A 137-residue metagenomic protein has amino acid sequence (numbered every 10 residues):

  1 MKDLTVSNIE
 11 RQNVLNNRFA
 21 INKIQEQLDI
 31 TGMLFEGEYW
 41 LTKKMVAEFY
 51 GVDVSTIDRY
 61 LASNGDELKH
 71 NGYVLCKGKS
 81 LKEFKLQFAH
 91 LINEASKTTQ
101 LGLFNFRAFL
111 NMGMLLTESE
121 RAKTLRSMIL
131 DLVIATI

Functional and structural regions predicted by a protein language model:
M1-R59, G78-I137: Positively charged, aromatic-accented nucleic-acid-binding surfaces
Y60, N64: Residues in the recognition helix of alpha-helical DNA-binding motifs
G65-D66, L116: Short amphipathic alpha-helical interaction patches enriched in hydrophobic/aromatic residues with interspersed Lys/Arg
D66-G72, A122: Cytochrome P450 catalytic domain signature, combining two hallmark sequence patches
V74-C76: Charged, alpha-helix-forming regions
